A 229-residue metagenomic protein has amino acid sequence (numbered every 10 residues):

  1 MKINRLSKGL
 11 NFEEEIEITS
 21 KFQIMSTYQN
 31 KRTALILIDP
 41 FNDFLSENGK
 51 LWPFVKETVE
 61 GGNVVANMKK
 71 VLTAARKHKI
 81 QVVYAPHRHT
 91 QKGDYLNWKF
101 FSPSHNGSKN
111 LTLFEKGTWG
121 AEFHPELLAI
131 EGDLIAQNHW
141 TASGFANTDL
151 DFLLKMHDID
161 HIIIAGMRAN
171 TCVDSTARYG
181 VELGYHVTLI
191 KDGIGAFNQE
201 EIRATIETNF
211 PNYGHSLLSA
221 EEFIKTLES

Functional and structural regions predicted by a protein language model:
M1-A34, D43, K70-H78, T90 (+2 more regions): Active-site-adjacent betaalpha module
F22-Q23, E60, V64-N67: N-terminal post-signal-peptidase region of extra-cytosolic proteins
L37-D43, E47: Active-site histidine-acidic residue metal-binding/catalytic motifs, centered on HxH/HExxH-like signatures
L45-G61, H105: Acidic/histidine-rich helix-loop elements that form or flank divalent-metal/phosphate-binding sites at the catalytic
K79-V83: Metal-dependent active-site segment of extracytoplasmic phospho-/sulfohydrolases and closely related
H87: Conserved H-loop
